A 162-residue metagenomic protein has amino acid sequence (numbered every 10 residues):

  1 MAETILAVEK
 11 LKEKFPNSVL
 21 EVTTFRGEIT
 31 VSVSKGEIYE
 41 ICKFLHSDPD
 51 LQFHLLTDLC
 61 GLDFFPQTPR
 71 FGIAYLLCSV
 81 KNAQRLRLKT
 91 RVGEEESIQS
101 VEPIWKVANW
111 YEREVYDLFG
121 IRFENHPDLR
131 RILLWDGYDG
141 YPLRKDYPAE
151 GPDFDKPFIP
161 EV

Functional and structural regions predicted by a protein language model:
M1-V162: Terminal low-complexity/charged segments
